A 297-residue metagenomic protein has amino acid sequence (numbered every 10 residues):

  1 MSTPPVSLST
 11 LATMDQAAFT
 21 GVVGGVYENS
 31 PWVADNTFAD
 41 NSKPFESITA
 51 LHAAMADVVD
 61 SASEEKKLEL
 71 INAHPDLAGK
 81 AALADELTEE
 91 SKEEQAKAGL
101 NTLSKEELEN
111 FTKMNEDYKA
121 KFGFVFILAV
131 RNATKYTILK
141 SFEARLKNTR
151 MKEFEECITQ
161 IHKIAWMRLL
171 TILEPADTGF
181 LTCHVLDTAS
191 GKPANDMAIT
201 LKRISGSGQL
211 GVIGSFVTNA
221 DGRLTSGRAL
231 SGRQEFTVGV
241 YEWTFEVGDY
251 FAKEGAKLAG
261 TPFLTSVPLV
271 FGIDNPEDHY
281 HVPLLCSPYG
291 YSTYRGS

Functional and structural regions predicted by a protein language model:
M1-G25: Charged, compositionally biased N-terminal leader segments and the immediate start of the first structured element
T13, N36-M114: Aromatic-anchored, charged helix-turn/loop surface patch used as a conserved interaction hotspot
F19-F38: Amphipathic alpha-helical packing elements
S30-P31, F126, V282: Residue-level signal for inorganic ion chemistry
K119-F154: Long, amphipathic alpha-helical coupling/dimerization segments that relay conformational signals between
C157-A176: Charged phosphate-binding loop/patch that engages nucleotide di/tri-phosphates or the phosphate backbone of nucleic
P175-D274, H281: Beta-strand-dominated extracellular/periplasmic modules and repeats in secreted or surface-exposed proteins
D274-S297: Compositionally biased low-complexity segments at domain edges in trafficked proteins and select soluble regulators
